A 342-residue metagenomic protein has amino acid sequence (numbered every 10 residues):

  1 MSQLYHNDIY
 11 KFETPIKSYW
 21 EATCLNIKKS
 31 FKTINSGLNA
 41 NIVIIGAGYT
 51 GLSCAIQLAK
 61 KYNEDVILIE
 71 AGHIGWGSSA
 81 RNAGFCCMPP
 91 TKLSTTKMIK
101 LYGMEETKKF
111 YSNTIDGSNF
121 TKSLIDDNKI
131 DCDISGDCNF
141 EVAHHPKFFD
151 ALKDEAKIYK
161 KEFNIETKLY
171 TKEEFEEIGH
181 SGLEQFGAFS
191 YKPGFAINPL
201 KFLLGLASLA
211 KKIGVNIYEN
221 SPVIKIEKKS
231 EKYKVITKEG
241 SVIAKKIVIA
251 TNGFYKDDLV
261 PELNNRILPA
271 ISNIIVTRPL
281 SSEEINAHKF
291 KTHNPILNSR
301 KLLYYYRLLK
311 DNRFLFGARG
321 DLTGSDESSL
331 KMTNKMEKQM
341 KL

Functional and structural regions predicted by a protein language model:
M1-I42, K60-E64: Extreme N-terminal leader/targeting segments of oxidoreductases
F31, M104, D131-E141, E174-S208 (+2 more regions): Helix-loop-beta segment of a Rossmann-like dinucleotide-binding subdomain
A40-L68: N-terminal Rossmann-like FAD-binding beta1-loop-alpha1 element of flavoenzymes
A47, P90, T251-N252: Glycine-rich, N-terminal phosphate-binding loop of Rossmann-like dinucleotide-binding domains
G84, D116-N119, D127-S135, V223-K225 (+3 more regions): Active-site substrate-recognition segment that forms the wall of the catalytic cavity or substrate channel
P89-E173: Dinucleotide-binding Rossmann-like beta1-alpha1 core, especially the glycine-rich loop that anchors the ADP
D154-K161, G182-K245: Helical element adjacent to the flavin cofactor pocket in flavoenzyme catalytic cores
